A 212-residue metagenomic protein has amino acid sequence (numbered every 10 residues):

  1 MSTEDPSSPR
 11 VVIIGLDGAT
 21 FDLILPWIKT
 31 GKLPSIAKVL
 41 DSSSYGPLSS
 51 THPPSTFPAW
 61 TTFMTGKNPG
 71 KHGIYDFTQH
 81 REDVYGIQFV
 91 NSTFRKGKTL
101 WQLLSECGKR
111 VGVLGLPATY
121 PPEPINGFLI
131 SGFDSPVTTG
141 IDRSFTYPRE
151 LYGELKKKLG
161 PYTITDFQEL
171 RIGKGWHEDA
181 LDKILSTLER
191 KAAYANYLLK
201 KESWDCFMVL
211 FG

Functional and structural regions predicted by a protein language model:
M1-S8, Y197-K200: A short acidic-Thr-Gly-centered motif at the start of a beta-strand
S8-T20, I24-L25, V39, F63 (+2 more regions): Beta-strand elements within well-structured catalytic alpha/beta cores of enzymes that handle phosphate/sulfate esters
P9, F21-I24, L48, F89 (+1 more regions): Residue-level detector of alpha-helix boundaries and kinks
G15-G18, G31, S43, G66 (+2 more regions): Glycine-centered flexibility sites
L16-A19, K29, S44, S50-P53 (+3 more regions): An acidic- and aromatic-residue-enriched active-site/binding cleft used to recognize and process polar
A19, G31-P34, P54-A59, P69-H72 (+3 more regions): Generic alpha-helix structural propensity
I24-T62, K67, R110-L114: Short, structured active-site-proximal loop/turn typified by the sulfatase FGly-forming signature C/S-X-P-X-R
K67-G212: His/Asp/Glu-rich, glycine-adjacent segments that coordinate divalent cations and/or stabilize oxyanion chemistry on
